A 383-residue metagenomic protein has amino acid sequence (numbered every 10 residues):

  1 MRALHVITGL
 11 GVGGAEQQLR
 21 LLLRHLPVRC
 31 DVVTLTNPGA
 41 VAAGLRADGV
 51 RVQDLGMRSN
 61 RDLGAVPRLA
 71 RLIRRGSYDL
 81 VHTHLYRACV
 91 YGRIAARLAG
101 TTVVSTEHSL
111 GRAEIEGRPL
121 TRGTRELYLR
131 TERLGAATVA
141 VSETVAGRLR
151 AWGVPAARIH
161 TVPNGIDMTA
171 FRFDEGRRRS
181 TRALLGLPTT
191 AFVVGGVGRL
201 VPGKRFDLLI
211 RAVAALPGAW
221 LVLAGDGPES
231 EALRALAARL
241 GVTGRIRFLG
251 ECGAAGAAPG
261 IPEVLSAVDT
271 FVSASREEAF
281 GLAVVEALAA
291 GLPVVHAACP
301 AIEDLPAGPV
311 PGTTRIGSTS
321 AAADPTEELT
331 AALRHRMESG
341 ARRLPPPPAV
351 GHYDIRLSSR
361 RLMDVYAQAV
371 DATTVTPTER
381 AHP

Functional and structural regions predicted by a protein language model:
H5-G64, V145-R148, P228: N-terminal strand-loop element at the rim of the active site of nucleotide-sugar-dependent glycosyltransferases
G13-L21, F192-A215, P228-A235: A conserved mid-protein helix/loop that constitutes part of the nucleotide-sugar donor-binding site
T34, P293-A297, E303: Short hydrophobic beta-strand element within catalytic cores of glycosyltransferases and related nucleotide-activated
L63-P67, T102-V104, G111-L134: Nucleotide-sugar donor phosphate/pyrophosphate-binding loop at the beta->alpha transition of glycosyltransferases
I73, E251-C252, G256-P259, E263-V268: Short alpha-helical donor nucleotide-sugar binding micro-motif in glycosyltransferases
T144, G165: Carbohydrate-associated surface elements
R276: Aromatic "clamp/platform" in nucleotide-sugar-dependent glycosyltransferases that forms part of the donor/acceptor
E303-E338: Change "using UDP/GDP/dTDP sugars" to "using nucleotide sugars
